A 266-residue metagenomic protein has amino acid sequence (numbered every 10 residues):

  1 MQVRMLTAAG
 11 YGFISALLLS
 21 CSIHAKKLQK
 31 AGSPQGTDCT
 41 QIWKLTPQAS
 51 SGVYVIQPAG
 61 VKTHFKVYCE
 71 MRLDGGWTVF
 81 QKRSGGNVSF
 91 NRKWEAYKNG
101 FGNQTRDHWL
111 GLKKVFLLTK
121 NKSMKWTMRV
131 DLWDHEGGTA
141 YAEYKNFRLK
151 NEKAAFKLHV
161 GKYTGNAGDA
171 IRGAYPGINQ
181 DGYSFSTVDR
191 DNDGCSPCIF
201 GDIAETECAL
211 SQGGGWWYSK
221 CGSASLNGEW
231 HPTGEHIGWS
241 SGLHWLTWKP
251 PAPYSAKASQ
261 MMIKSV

Functional and structural regions predicted by a protein language model:
Q2-V266: Mature extracellular or lumenal effector domains of secreted proteins and single-pass membrane receptors/adhesion
